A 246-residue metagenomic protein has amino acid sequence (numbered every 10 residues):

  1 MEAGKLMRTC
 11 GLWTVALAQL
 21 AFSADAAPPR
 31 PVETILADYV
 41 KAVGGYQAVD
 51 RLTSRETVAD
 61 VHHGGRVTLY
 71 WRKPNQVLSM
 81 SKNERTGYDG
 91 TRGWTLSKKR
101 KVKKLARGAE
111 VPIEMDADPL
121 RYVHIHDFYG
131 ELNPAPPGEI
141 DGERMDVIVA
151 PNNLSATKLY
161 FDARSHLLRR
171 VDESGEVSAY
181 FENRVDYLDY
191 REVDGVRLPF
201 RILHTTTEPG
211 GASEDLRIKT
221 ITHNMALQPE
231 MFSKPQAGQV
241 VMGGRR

Functional and structural regions predicted by a protein language model:
M1-M7: N-terminal secretory signal peptides that target proteins for export/translocation
C10-A21: Bacterial N-terminal signal peptides
A27-K101, F128-P136: N-terminal mature ectodomain segment of secretory-pathway/periplasmic proteins
T53-R55, A59-T68, I113-V123, A163-G175: Short, basic/low-complexity N-terminal boundary segments at the transition from targeting/disordered tails
T95-Y122: Acidic/charged, solvent-exposed loop-and-adjacent secondary-structure segments enriched in E/D, K/R, S/T, and G/P
P112-V147, L167-R170: Short, conserved active-site entrance elements at the starts or edges of catalytic domains
D141-P235: Gly/Pro-enriched, hydrophobic low-complexity segments that function as extracytoplasmic propeptides/linkers
S233-R246: Gram-negative outer-membrane assembly/targeting C-terminal domains
